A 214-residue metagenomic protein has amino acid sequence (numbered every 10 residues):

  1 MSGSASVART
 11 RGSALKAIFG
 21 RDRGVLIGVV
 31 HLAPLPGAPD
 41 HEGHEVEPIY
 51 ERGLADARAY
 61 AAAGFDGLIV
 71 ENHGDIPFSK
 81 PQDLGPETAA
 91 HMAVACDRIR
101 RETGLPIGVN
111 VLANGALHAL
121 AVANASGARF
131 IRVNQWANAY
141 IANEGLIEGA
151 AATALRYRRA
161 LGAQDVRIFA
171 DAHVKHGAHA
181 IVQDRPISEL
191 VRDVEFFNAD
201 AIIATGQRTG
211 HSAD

Functional and structural regions predicted by a protein language model:
S2-G3, K16, E102: The identity of the second residue at the extreme N-terminus of proteins
S2-R11, A38: Alpha/beta catalytic barrel-like cores
R9-L32: Glycine-rich, aromatic-flanked loop segments that form ligand/cofactor-binding clefts across common enzyme folds
I27, L32-Q82, E87-P106, N114-D214: Alpha/beta enzyme core
